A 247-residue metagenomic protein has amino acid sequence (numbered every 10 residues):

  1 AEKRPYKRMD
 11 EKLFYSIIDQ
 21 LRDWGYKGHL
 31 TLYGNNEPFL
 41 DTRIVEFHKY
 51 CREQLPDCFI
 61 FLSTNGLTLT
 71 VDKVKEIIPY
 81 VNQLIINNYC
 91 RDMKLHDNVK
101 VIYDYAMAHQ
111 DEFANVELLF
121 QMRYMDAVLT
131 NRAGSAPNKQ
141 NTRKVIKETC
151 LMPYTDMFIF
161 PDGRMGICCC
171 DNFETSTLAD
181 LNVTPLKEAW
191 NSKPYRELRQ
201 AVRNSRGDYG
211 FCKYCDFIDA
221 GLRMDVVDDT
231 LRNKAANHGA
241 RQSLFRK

Functional and structural regions predicted by a protein language model:
A1-Q140, K144-E148: Conserved glycine-rich "GG(E/T)P / GGGxP" loop and the immediately following alpha-helix in the radical SAM core
R8-S16, V227-A240: Short cysteine/histidine-rich metal-coordination sites, predominantly Zn2+-binding motifs
Y103-K139, C170-R223: C-terminal accessory region of radical SAM enzymes
L151-P153: Short, small/polar residue-rich loop motifs at catalytic or cofactor-binding pockets
D156: Short hydrophobic/aromatic beta-strand element in the GNAT-like acyltransferase core that lines or flanks the acyl-donor
I159-F160: Short, acidic, Ser/Thr-enriched surface-loop or helix-capping motifs
L244-K247: Iron-sulfur (Fe-S) cluster-binding modules
